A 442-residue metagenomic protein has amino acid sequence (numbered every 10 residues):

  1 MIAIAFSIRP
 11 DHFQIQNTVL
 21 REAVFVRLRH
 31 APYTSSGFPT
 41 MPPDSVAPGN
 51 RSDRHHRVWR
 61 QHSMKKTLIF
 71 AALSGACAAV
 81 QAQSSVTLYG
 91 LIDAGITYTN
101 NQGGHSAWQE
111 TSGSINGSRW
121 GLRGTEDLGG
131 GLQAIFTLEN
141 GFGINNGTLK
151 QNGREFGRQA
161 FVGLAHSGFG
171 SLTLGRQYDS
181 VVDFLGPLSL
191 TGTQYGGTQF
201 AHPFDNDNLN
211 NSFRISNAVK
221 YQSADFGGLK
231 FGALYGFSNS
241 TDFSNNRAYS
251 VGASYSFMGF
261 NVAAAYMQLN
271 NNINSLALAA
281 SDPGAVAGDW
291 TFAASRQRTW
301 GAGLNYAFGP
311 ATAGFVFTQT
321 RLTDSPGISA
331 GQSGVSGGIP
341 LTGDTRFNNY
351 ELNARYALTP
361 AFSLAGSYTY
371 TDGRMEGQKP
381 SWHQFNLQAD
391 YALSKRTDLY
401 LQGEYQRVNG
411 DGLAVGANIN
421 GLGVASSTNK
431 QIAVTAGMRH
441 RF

Functional and structural regions predicted by a protein language model:
V46, N50-A82: Gram-negative bacterial Sec-dependent N-terminal signal peptides
S84-Y98, W108-S240, N245-Y249, A253-A265: Outer membrane beta-barrel
T87-Y89, Q133-I135, S171-T173, K230-G232 (+7 more regions): Residue-level detector of the transmembrane beta-barrel scaffold of outer-membrane proteins
A94-N100, N140-I144, Y178-S180, Y235-N239 (+7 more regions): Transmembrane beta-strands of outer-membrane beta-barrel pores
H105-W108, T148, N206, S238 (+5 more regions): Extracellular loop and loop/strand-boundary signature of outer-membrane beta-barrel proteins
G121-R123, F161-L164, K220-Q222, G252-S254 (+5 more regions): Outer-membrane beta-barrel architecture
G252-M375, K379-Q384: Detector for outer-membrane/organellar transmembrane beta-barrel domains, recognizing the amphipathic beta-strand
L393, T428-F442: Outer-membrane beta-barrel "beta-signal"
